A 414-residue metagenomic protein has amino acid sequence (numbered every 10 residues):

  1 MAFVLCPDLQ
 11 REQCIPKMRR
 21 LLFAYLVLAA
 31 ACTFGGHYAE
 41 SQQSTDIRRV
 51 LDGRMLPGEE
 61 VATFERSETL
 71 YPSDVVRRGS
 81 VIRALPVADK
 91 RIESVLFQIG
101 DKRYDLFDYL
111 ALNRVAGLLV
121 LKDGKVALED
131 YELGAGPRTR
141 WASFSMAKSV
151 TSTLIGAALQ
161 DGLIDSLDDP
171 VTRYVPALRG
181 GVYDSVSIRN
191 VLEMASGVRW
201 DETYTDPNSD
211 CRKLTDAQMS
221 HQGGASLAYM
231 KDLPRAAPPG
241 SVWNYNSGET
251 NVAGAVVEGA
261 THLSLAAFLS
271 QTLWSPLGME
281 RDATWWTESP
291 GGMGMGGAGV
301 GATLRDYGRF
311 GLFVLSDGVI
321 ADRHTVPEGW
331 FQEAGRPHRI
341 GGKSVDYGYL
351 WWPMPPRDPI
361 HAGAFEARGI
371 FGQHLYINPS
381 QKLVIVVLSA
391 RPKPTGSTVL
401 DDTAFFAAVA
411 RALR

Functional and structural regions predicted by a protein language model:
Q10-I15, C32-G136, I164, E193 (+3 more regions): N-terminal leader/targeting segments and the immediately adjacent pre-domain N-terminus
A24-A31: Bacterial N-terminal signal peptides
G124, W141-L167, V191, A253-V257 (+1 more regions): Active-site SXXK
K125-D130, D169-R173, P207-P238, L263-D282: Short, charged, amphipathic alpha-helices and their helix-cap/turn boundaries
E132-G136, R140, R391-K393: A short acidic/small-residue loop/turn micro-motif
A142, D161-R199, T203, D232 (+2 more regions): Active-site helix/loop module of the DD-peptidase/beta-lactamase fold, centered on the serine-lysine SxxK catalytic
E249-V256, G296-V319, Q373-A390: Active-site-proximal alpha-helical segments within enzyme catalytic domains
M279-T284, F331-V384: Active-site Gly/Thr loop motif
